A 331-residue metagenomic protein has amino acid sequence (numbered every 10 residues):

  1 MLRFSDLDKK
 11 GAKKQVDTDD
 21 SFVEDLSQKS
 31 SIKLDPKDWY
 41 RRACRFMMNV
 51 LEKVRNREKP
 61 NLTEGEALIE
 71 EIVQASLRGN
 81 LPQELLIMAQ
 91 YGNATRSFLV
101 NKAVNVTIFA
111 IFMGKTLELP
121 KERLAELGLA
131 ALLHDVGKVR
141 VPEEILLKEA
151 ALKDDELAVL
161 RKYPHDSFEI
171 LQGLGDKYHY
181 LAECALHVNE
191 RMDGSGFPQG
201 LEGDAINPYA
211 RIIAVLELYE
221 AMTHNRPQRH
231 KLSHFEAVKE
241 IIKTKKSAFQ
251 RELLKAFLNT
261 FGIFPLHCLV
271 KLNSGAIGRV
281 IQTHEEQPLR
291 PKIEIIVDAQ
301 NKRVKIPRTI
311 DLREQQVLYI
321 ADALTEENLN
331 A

Functional and structural regions predicted by a protein language model:
M1-K59, E66, K231-A331: Terminal helices and disordered tails flanking the catalytic cores of nucleotide-processing hydrolases
A12, A150-A151, L157, F197 (+4 more regions): Short capping/connector residues at structural and topological boundaries
D20-R161, F168, Q172-G175: Acidic/His-rich, divalent-metal-binding segments that scaffold phosphate/diphosphate chemistry
N49, N56, N61, N80 (+10 more regions): Detector for Asparagine
N61, G65, I72, I87-Y91 (+7 more regions): Residue-level signal for alpha-helical context at structural boundaries
A89-N93, L147-D155, A185, A205-Y209 (+2 more regions): Short alpha-helical linear motifs
V106, E126-R140, A158-E169, G173-L254 (+3 more regions): Alpha-helical scaffolding flanking metal-ion-dependent phosphate/phosphodiester catalytic sites
A150-A151, A210, S233, I295: Residue-level signature of transmembrane alpha-helix interfaces in integral membrane proteins
